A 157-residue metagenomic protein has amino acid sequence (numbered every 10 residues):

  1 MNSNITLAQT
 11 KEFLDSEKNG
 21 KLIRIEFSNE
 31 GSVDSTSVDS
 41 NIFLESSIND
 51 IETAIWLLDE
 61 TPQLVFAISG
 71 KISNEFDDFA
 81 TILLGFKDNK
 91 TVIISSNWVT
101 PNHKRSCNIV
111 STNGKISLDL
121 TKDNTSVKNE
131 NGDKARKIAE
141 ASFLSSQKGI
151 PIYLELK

Functional and structural regions predicted by a protein language model:
M1-D34: A contiguous active-site-proximal alpha/beta segment in oxidoreductase catalytic domains
M1-T6, G31-P62: Mid-domain beta-loop-alpha active-site segment that forms a flexible, acidic cofactor/metal-binding surface
N4, H103, R136: Loop/helix-junction capping segments adjacent to catalytic residues or to phosphate/diphosphate-binding pockets
Q9-F13, T53, T81, A141: Alpha-helical elements of Rossmann-like donor-binding domains used by nucleotide-donor carbohydrate transfer enzymes
E12-E17, I42-L44, S111: Short, hinge-like loop/turn segments at secondary-structure boundaries
I51-N124, E130: Contiguous beta-strand/loop segments that form the cofactor/metal-binding neighborhood of enzyme cores
K87, G132-K157: C-terminal helix-rich "cap/oligomerization" subdomain common to oxidoreductases
